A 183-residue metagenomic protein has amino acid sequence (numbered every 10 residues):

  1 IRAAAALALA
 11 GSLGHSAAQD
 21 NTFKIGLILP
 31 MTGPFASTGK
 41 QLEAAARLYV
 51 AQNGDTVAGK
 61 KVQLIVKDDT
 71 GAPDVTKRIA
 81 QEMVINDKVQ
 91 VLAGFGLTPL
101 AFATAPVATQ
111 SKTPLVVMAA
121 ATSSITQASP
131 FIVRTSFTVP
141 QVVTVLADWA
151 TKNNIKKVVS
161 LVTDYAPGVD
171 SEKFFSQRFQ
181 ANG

Functional and structural regions predicted by a protein language model:
I1-K24, V84: Short, low-complexity disordered leader/linker segments with a strong preference for bacterial N-terminal type II
H15-L27, D55-Q63, A150-K156: Immediate post-signal peptide segment of exported/extracytoplasmic ligand-binding proteins
T22-S37, Q41, F95-G96, K157-L161: Short beta-strand segments enriched in small/hydrophobic residues
M31, I132-G183: An alpha-beta-alpha
S37-L42, Q52, T56-S124, T135: Beta-alpha junction/loop-to-helix N-cap segments that form part of ligand/metal-binding clefts
T38-N53, V75, L115, V142-V145 (+1 more regions): Short, solvent-exposed amphipathic alpha-helices that sit in or adjacent to ligand/effector-binding or catalytic
R47, D74-I85, F102, T144-K152 (+1 more regions): Amphipathic, non-transmembrane alpha-helical secondary structure
S111-K112, A128, N182: Short, structured coil segments at secondary-structure junctions
